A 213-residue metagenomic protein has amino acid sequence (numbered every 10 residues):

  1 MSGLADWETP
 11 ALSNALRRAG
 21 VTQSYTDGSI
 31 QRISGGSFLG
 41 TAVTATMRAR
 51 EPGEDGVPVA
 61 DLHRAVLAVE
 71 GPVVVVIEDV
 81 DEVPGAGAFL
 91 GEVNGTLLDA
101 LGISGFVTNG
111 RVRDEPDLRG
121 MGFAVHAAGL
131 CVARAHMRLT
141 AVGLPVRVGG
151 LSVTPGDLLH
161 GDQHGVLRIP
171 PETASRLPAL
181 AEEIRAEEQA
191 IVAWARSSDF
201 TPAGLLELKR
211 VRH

Functional and structural regions predicted by a protein language model:
M1-P155, I169-H213: Feature captures the catalytic cores and cofactor-binding loops of soluble hydro-lyases/lyases that act on carboxylate
L159: C-terminal binding/interaction regions
D162: Short amphipathic alpha-helical "interface-anchor" segments enriched in bulky aromatics
G165-L167: Channel- or pocket-lining gating/hinge segments that regulate access to a cavity or pore
